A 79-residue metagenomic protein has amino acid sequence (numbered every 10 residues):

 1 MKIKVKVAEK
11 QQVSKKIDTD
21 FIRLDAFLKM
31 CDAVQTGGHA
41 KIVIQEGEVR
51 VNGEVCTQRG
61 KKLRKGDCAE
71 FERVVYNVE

Functional and structural regions predicted by a protein language model:
M1-C31, V55-E79: Ferredoxin-like alpha/beta domains used as RNA- or RNAP-binding modules
D20, I42, V49: Residues that recognize and position ribonucleotide moieties
M30-V43: Short beta-strand/loop turn elements enriched in aromatics
V43-I44, L63: Short, well-ordered loop/turn sites that connect or cap secondary structure elements
E46-E54: Short, structured beta-strand/loop micro-motifs enriched in basic residues and often containing a Trp
